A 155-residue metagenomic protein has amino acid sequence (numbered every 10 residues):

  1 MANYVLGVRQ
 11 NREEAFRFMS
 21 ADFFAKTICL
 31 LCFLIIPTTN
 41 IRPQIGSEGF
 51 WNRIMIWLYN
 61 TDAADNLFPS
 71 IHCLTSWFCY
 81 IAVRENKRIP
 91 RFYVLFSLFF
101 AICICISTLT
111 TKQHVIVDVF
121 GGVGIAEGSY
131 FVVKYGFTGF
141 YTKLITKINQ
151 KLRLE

Functional and structural regions predicted by a protein language model:
M1-N66, T75-E85, F92-L98, C105: Hydrophobic alpha-helical bundle signature of multipass membrane enzymes
I56-N149: Membrane-embedded catalytic cores of phosphoryl/pyrophosphoryl-handling enzymes
